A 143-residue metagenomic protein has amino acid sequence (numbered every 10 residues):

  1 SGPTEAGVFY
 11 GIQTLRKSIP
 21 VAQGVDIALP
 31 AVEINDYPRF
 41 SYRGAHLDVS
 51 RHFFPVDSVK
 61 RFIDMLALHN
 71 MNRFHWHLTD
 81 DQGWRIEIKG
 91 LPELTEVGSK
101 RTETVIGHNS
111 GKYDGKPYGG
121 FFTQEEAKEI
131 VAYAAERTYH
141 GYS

Functional and structural regions predicted by a protein language model:
S1-S143: Feature activates predominantly on carbohydrate-active enzymes
